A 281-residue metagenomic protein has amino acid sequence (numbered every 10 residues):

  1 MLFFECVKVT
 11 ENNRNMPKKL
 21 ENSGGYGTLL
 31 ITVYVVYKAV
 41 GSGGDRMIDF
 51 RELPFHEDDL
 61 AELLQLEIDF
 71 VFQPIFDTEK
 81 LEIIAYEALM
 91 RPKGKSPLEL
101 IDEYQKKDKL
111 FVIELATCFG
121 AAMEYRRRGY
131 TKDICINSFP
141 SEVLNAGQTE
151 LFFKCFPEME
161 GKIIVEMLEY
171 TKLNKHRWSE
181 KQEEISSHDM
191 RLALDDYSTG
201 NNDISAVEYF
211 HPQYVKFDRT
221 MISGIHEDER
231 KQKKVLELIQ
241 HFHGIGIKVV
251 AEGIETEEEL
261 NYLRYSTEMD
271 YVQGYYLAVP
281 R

Functional and structural regions predicted by a protein language model:
N12-N15, N22, Y37, D45: Intrinsic-disorder-associated, low-complexity terminal segments enriched in Asp/Asn/His/Tyr and depleted of Lys/Arg
G27-E67, D77-E82, R91-G94, M167-L173 (+1 more regions): EAL-family c-di-GMP phosphodiesterase catalytic domain
P92-Y104: A short, polar/charged loop-to-alpha-helix boundary motif
F111-E180, G253: Catalytic core of bacterial c-di-GMP phosphodiesterases, primarily the EAL and HD-GYP domains, capturing alpha-helical
Y130-I134, M159-I163, M190, Q213 (+2 more regions): Short, well-ordered coil/turn segments that N-cap beta-strands
Q182-L194, G244-V250: Short beta-strand/loop segments at the ligand-binding rim of alpha/beta enzyme cores
